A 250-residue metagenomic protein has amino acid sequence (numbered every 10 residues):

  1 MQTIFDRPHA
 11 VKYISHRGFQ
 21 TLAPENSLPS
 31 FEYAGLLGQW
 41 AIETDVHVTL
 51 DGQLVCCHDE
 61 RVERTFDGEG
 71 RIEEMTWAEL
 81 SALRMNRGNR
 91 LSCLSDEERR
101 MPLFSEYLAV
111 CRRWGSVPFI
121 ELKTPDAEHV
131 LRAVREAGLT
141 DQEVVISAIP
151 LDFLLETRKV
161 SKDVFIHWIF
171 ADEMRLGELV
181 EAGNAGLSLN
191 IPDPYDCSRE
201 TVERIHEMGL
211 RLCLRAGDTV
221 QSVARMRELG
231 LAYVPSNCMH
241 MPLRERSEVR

Functional and structural regions predicted by a protein language model:
M1-R250: Phosphate-group recognition and catalysis centered on beta-loop-alpha active-site segments
